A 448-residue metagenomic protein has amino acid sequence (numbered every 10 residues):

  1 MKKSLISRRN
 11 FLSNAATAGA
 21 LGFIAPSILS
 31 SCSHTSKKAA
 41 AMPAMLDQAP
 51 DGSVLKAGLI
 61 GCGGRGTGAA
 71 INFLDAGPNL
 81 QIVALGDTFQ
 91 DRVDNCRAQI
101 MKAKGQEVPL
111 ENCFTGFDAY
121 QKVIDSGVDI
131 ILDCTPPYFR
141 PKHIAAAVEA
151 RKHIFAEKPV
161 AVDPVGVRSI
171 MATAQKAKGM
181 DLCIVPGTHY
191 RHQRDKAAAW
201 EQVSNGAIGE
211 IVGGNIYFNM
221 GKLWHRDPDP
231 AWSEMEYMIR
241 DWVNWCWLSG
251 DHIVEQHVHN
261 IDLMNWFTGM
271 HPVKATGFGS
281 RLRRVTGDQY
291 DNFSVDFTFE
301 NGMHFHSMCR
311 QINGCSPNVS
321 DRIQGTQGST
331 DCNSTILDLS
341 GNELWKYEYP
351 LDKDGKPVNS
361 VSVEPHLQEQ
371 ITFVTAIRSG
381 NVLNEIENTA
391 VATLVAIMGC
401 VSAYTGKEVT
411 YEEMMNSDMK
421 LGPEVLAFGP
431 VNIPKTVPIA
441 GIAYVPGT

Functional and structural regions predicted by a protein language model:
M1-G19: N-terminal secretory signal peptides and thylakoid transit peptides that target proteins across membranes
G19-K104, M264, V445-T448: N-terminal Rossmann-like dinucleotide-binding module
Q48-P50, N72, V83, I100 (+2 more regions): Glycine-enriched catalytic-core subsegment of oxygenase/oxidase enzymes
G61, R65, G179-P186, Y190-G287 (+4 more regions): Predominantly a Rossmann-like dinucleotide-binding segment in NAD(P)-dependent oxidoreductases
G105-D133: A structured beta-alpha segment of the ubiquitous adenosine-cofactor-binding alpha/beta core
P137, P141-H192, G206: Beta-strand-loop-alpha-helix segment that lines the small-molecule cofactor/substrate pocket of alpha/beta enzymes
